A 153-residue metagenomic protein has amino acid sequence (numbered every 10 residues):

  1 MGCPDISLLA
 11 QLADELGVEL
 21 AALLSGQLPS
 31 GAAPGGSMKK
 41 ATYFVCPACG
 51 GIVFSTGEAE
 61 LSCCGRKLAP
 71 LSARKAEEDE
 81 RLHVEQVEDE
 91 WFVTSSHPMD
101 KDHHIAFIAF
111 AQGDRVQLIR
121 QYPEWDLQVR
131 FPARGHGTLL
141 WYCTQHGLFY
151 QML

Functional and structural regions predicted by a protein language model:
M1-P4: Recognition helix of helix-turn-helix/homeodomain-like DNA-binding domains that insert into the DNA major groove
S7-A22: DNA major-groove recognition helix of helix-turn-helix/homeodomain DNA-binding modules
G26-I52: Short, charged recognition helix plus adjacent turn of helix-turn-helix-like nucleic-acid-binding domains
A41-Y43, E60, L140: Residues immediately within or flanking Cys/His clusters that coordinate Zn2+ in small zinc-binding modules
C46-C49, L61-C63, C143: Short cysteine-rich clusters marking metal-coordination/redox-active sites
G57-P70: Cysteine-rich micro-motifs
R74-Q128: Long, charge-rich boundary regions
G147-L153: Edge beta-strands of extracellular beta-sandwich domains
